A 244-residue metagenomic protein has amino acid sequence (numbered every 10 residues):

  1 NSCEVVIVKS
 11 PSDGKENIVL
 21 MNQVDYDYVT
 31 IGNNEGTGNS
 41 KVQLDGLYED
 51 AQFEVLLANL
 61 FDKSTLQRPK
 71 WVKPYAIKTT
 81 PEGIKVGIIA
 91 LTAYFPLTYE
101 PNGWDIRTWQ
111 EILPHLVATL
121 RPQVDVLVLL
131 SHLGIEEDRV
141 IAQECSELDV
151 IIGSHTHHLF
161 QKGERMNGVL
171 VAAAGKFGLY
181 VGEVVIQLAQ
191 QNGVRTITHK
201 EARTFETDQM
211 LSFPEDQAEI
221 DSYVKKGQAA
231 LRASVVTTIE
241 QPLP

Functional and structural regions predicted by a protein language model:
N1-Q209: Acidic, metal/ion-coordinating pockets
L188-P244: A short C-terminal boundary segment appended to hydrolase-like catalytic domains
